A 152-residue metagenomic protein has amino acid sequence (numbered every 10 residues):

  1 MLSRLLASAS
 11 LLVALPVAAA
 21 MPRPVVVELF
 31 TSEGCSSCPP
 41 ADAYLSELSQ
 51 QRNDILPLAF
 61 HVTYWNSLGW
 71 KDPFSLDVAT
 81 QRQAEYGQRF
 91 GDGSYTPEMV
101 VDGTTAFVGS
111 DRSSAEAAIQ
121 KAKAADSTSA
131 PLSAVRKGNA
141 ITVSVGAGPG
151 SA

Functional and structural regions predicted by a protein language model:
M1-A9: Bacterial N-terminal signal peptides that target proteins for export
A14-P16: N-terminal signal peptide c-region/cleavage motif recognized by signal peptidases
A18-Y95: Active-site-proximal cofactor/substrate-binding loop regions of enzyme domains
R23, S94-Y95, T105-A106, D111-A152: Non-globular targeting/processing and membrane-anchoring segments
M99: Ligand-binding face of N-terminal immunoglobulin V-set domains in extracellular IgSF glycoproteins
D102: Conserved residues at the C-terminal ends of beta-strands
